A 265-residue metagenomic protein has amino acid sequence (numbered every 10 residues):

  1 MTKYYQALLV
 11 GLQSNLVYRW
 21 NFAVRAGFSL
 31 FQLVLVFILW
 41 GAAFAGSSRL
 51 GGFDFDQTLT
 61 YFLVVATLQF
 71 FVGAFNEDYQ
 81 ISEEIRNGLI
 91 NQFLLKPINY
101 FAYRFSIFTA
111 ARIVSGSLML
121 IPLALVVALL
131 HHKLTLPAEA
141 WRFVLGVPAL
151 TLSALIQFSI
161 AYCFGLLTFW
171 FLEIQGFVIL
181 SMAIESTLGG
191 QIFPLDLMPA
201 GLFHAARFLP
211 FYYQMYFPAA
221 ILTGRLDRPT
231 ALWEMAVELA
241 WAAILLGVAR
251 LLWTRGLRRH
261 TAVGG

Functional and structural regions predicted by a protein language model:
M1-G265: Hydrophobic transmembrane alpha-helices and immediately adjacent juxtamembrane helices of multi-pass inner-membrane
